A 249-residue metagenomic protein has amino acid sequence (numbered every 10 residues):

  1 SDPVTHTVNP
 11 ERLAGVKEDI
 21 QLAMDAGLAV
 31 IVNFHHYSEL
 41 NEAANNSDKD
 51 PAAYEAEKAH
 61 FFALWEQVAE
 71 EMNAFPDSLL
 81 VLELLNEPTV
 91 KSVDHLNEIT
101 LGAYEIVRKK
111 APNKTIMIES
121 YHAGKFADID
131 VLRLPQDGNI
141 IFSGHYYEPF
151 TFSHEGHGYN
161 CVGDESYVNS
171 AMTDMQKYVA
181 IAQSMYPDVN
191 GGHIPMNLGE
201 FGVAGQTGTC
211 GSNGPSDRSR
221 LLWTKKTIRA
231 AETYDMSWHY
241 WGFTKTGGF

Functional and structural regions predicted by a protein language model:
D2, H6-E11, P88-D94, H122-F126 (+3 more regions): Acidic-and-aromatic substrate-binding clefts and catalytic sites of carbohydrate-active enzymes
D2-H36, A43-V81, N97-K110: An active-site-proximal structural segment forming one wall of the substrate-binding cleft that immediately precedes
P3-T7, D48-A52, K91, V162-S166 (+1 more regions): Short coil/turn segments at secondary-structure junctions
V32-N33, S38-A44, F150-E155, T207-G208: Short acidic/His/Gly/Ser-rich catalytic and metal-binding motifs that mark active-site loops of diverse hydrolases
H35-S38, S120-H122, H239-G247: Short, solvent-exposed turn/loop segments enriched in Gly/Ser/Thr/Pro and often Arg
E55-A204, T233-H239: Active-site region of glycoside hydrolase catalytic domains
G208-F249: Aromatic-rich peripheral "rim/lid" segments of glycoside hydrolase catalytic domains that contact and position glycan
